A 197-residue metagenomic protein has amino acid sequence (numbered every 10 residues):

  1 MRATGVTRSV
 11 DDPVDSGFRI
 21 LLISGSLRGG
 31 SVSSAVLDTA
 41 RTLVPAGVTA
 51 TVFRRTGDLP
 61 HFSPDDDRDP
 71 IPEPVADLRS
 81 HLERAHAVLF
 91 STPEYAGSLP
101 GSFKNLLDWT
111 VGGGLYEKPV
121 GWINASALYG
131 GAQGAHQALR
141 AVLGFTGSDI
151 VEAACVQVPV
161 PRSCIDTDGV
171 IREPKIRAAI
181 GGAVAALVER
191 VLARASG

Functional and structural regions predicted by a protein language model:
M1-G112, V170-G197: N-terminal beta1-alpha1-beta2 submodule of the flavodoxin-like/Rossmannoid cofactor-binding fold
Y116-E117: His-Asp phosphorelay/catalytic-motif detector in bacterial-type signaling
V120-V160, K175-A178: Short, glycine-/small-residue-rich phosphate/pyrophosphate-handling segment
Q157-I171: Short helix/strand-capping connector loops at secondary-structure junctions
